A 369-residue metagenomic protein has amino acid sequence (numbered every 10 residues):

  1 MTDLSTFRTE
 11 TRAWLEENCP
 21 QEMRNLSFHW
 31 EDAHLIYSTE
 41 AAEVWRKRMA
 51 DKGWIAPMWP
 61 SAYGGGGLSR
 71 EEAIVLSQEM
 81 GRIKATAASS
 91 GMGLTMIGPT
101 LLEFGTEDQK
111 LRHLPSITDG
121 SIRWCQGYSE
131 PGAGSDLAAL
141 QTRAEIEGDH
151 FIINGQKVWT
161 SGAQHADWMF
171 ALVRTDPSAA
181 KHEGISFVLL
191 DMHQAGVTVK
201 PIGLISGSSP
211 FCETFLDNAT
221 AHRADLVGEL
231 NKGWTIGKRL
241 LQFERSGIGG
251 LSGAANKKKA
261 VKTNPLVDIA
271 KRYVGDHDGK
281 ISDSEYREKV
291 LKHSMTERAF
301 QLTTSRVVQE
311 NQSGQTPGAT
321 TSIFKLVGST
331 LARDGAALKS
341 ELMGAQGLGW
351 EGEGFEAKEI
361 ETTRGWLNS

Functional and structural regions predicted by a protein language model:
M1-G91, R112-D119, V274-G279, Y286-R287 (+3 more regions): Amphipathic, small/basic residue-rich leader segments at the start of a protein or domain
T6-F7, V197-Q301: Glycine-rich beta->alpha junctions and the first turn(s) of the following alpha-helix
R24-E31, R298-A357: C-terminal helix-coil-helix/basic helical segment that borders enzyme active sites and/or dimer interfaces and provides
E71, V75-L76, M96, I236-G253 (+1 more regions): Glycine-rich phosphate/cofactor-binding loops in nucleotide/flavin-utilizing enzymes
S89-D108, G134: N-terminal glycine-rich flavin-associated loop
G120-Y128, L172: A short, Trp-centered hydrophobic/proline-enriched beta-strand micro-motif
T142-E145: A structural signal for short hydrophobic beta-strand segments in well-ordered beta-sheet cores
D149-H150, N154-K200: A short core secondary-structure module
